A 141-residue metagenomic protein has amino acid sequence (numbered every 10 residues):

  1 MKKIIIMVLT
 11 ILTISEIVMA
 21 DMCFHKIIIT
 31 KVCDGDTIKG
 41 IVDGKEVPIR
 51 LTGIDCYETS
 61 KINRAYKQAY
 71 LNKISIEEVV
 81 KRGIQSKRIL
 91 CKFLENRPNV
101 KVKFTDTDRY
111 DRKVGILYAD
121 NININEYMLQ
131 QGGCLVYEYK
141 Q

Functional and structural regions predicted by a protein language model:
I5-V8, E16-Q141: Small beta-barrel nucleic-acid-binding modules, primarily SNase/OB-fold domains and secondarily Tudor-like barrels
